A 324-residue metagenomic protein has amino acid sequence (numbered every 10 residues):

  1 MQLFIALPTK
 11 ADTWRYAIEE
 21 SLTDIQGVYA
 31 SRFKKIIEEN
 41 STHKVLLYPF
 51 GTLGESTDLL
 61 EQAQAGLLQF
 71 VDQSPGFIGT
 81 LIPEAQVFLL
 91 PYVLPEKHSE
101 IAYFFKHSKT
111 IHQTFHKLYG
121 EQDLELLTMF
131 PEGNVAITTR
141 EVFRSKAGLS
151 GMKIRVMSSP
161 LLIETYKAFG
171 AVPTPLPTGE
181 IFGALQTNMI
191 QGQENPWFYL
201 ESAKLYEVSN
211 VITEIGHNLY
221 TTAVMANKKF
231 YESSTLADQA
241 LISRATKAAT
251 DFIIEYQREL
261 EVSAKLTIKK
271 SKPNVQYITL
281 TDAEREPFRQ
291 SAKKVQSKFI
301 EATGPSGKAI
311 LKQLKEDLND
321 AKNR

Functional and structural regions predicted by a protein language model:
M1-L3: Sec-dependent N-terminal signal peptides
A11-I101, F115-R324: N-terminal secretory/targeting leader peptides
F104-F115: Signature of the catalytic double-stranded beta-helix
